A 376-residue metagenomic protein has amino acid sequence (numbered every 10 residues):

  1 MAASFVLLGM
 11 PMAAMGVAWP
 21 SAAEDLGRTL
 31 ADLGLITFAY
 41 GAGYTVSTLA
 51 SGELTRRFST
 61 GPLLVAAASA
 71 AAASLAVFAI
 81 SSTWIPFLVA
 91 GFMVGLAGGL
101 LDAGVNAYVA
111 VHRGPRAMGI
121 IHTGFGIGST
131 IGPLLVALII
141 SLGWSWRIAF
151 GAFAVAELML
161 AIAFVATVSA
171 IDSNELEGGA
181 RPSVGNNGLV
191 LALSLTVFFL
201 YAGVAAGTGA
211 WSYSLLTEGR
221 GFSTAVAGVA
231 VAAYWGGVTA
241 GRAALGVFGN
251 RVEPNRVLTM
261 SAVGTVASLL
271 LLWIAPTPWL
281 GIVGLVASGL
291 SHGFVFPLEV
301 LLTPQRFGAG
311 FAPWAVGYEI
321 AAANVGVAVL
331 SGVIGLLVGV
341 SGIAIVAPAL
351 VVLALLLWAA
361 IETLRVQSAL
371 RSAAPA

Functional and structural regions predicted by a protein language model:
M15-G16, L189-A240: Extracytoplasmic gate region of multi-pass secondary transporters
G27, S59, I80-S82, G221 (+2 more regions): Helix-breaking motifs and short loop linkers at transmembrane-helix boundaries and internal kinks in secondary membrane
V46-W84: Conserved MFS/SLC helix-loop-helix module at the cytosolic interface between two early adjacent transmembrane helices
S47-T60, G241-E253, V338-G339: Helix-to-loop junctions at the C-terminal end of transmembrane segments in multipass secondary transporters
A90-F125: Cytoplasmic helix-loop-helix junction between adjacent transmembrane helices in 12-TM secondary transporters
I121-D172: Helix-loop-helix hairpin linking two adjacent transmembrane segments in secondary transporters
V252-E299: C-terminal transmembrane helical hairpin of 12-TM major facilitator-type secondary transporters
F307-I343, L350: A late C-terminal transmembrane helix in Major Facilitator Superfamily
